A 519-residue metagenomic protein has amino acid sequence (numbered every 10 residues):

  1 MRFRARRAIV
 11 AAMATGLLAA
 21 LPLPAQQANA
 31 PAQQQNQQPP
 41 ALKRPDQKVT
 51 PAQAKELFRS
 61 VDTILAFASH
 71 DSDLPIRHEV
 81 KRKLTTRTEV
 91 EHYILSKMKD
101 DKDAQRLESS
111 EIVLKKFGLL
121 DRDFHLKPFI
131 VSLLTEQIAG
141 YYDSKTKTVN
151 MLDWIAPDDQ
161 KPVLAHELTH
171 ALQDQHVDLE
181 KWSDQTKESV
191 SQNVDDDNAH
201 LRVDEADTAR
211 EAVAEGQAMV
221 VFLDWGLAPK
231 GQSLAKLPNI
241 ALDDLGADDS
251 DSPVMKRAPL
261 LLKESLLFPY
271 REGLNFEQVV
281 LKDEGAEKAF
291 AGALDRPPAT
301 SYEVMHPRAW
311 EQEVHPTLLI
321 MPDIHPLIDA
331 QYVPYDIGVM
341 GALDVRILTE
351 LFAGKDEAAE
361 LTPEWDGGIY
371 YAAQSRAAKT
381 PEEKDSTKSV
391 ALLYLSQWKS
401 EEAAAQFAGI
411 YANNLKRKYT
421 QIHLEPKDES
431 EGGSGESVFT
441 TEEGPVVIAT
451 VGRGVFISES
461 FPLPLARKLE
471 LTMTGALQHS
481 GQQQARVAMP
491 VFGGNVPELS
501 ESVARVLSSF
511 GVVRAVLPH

Functional and structural regions predicted by a protein language model:
M1-A5: N-terminal secretory signal peptides that target proteins for export/translocation
V10-A20: Bacterial N-terminal signal peptides
L21-A25: Sec/Tat signal peptide C-region and signal peptidase I cleavage site
Q27-N29, Q33-I76, R87-K102, D153-W154 (+3 more regions): Soluble, non-membrane globular domain cores that form compact, hydrophobic packing and curved binding surfaces
R82, T86-D123: Active-site rim/adjacent substrate-binding subdomains
E108-D158, L168-D178: Active-site scaffold of zinc-dependent metalloenzymes
L164: A conserved beta-strand element that flanks and buttresses the S-adenosyl-L-methionine
